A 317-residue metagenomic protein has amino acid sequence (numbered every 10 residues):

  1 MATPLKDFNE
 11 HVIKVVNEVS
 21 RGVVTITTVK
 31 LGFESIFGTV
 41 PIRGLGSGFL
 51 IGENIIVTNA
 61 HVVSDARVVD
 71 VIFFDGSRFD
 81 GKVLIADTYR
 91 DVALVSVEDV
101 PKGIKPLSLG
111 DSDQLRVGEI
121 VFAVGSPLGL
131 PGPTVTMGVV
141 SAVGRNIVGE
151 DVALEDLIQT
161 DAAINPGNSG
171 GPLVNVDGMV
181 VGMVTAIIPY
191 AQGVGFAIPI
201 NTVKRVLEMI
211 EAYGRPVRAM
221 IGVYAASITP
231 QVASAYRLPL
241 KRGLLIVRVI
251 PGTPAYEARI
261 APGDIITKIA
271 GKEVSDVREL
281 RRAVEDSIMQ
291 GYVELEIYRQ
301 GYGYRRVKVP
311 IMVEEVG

Functional and structural regions predicted by a protein language model:
M1-Q231, K241-R242, E285, G301-Y304 (+1 more regions): Serine-dependent protease modules
L50, I56-V57, P254-V277: Conserved PDZ fold ligand-binding element
S64, Y256, K268-E296: PDZ domains, with a preference for the canonical peptide-binding region formed by the helix
V100-P106, I246-I250, D276-V277: Short, structured beta-strand/loop micro-motifs enriched in basic residues and often containing a Trp
S169-G170, T229-R237, I250-K268: PDZ/PDZ-like domain micro-motif
V223, V249, G263, E273-V277 (+3 more regions): PDZ peptide-recognition modules
